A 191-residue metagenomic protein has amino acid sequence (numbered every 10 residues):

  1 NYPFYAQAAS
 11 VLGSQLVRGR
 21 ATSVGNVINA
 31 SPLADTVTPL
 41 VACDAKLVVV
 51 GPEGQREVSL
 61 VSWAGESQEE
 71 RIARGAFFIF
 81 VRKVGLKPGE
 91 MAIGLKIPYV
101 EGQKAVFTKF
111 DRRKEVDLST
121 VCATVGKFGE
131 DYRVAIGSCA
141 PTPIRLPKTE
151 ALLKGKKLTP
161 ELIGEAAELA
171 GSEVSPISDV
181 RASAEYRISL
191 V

Functional and structural regions predicted by a protein language model:
N1-V191: C-terminal structural segment of proteins
